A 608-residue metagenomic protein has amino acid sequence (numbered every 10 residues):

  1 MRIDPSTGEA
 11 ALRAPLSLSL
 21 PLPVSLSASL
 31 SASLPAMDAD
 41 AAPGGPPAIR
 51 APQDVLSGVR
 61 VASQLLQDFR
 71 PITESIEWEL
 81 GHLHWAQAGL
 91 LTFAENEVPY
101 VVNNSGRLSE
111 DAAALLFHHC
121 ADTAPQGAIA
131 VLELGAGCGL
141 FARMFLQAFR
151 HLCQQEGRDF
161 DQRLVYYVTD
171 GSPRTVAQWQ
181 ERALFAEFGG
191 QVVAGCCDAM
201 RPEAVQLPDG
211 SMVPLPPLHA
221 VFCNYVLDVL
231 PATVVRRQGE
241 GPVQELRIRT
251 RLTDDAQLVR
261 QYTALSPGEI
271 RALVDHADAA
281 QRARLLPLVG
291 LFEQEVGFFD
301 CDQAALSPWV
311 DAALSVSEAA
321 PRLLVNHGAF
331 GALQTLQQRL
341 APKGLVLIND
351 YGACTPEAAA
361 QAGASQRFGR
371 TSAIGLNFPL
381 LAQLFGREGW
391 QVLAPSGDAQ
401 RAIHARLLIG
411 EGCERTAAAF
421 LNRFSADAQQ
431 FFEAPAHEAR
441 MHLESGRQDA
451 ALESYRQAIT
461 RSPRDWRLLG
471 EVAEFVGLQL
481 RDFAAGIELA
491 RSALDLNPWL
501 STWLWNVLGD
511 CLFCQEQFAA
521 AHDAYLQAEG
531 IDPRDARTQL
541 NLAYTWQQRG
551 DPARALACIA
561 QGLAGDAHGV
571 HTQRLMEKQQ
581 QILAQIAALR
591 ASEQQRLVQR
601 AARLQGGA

Functional and structural regions predicted by a protein language model:
R2-L16, D38-A130, C138-L218, V235 (+11 more regions): Rossmann-like AdoMet
P15-A36: Compositionally biased, intrinsically disordered low-complexity segments enriched for polar/charged residues
G135: Conserved S-adenosyl-L-methionine
G210-Q238, A319-H327: A short SAM/SAH-binding and catalytic strip from SAM-dependent methyltransferases
C223-V296, R370: A mobile, often basic/glycine-rich helix-loop segment that functions as the active-site lid/recognition loop
D300-D482, T502-W503: Rossmann-like AdoMet/SAM-dependent catalytic core
